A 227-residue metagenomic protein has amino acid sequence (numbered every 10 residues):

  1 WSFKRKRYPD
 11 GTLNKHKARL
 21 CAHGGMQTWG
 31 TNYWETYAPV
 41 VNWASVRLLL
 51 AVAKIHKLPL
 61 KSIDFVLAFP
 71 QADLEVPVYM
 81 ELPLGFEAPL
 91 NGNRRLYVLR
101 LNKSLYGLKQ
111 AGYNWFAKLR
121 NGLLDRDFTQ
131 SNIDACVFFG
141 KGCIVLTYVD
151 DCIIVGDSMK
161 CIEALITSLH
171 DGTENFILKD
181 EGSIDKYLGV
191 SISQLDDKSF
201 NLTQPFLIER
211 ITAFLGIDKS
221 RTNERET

Functional and structural regions predicted by a protein language model:
W1-T227: Long, low-complexity, charge-biased intrinsically disordered regions
